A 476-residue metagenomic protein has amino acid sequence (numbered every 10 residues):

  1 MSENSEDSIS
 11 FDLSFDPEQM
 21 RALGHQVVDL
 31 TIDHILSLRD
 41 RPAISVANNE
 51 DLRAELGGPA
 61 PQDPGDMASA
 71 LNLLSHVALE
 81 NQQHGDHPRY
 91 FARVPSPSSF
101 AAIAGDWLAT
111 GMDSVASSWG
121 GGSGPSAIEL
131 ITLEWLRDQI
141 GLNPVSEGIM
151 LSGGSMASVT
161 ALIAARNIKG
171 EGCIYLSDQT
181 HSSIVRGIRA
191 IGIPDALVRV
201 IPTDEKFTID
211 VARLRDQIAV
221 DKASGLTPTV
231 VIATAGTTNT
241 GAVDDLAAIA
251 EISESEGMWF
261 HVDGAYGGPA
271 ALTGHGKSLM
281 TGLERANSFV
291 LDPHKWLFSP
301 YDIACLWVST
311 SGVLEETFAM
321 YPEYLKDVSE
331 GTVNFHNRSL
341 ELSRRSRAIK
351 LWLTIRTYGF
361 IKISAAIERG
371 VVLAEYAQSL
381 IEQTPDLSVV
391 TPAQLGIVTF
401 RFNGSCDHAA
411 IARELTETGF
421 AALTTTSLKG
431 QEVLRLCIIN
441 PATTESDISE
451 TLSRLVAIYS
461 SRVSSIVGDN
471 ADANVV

Functional and structural regions predicted by a protein language model:
M1-E18, S460-V476: Basic/polar N-terminal segments that are highly enriched at the extreme N-terminus, encompassing both cleavable
S2-V145, A421, C437, T443 (+1 more regions): N-terminal entrance/gating region of PLP-dependent enzymes' catalytic architecture
S8-P17, M112-G120, N143-I149, G172 (+5 more regions): Glycine- and acidic
G124, S152, M156-V313, V476: Conserved PLP-enzyme active-site core in the AAT-like
T237, T281-E382: Active-site C-terminal subdomain of aminotransferase-like
S388-L415: Conserved PLP-binding catalytic core of the aspartate aminotransferase-like
P392-I397, T418-R435: Conserved PLP cofactor-binding pocket of PLP-dependent enzymes
L428-V476: PLP-dependent enzyme catalytic core of the Aspartate aminotransferase-like
